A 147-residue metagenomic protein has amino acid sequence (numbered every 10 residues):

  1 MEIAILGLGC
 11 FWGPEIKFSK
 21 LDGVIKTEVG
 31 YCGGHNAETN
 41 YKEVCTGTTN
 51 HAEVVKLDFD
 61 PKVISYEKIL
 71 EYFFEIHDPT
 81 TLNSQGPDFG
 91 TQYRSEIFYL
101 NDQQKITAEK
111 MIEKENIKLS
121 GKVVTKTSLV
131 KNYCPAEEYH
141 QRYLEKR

Functional and structural regions predicted by a protein language model:
M1-R147: Flexible coil/turn and secondary-structure edge motifs
